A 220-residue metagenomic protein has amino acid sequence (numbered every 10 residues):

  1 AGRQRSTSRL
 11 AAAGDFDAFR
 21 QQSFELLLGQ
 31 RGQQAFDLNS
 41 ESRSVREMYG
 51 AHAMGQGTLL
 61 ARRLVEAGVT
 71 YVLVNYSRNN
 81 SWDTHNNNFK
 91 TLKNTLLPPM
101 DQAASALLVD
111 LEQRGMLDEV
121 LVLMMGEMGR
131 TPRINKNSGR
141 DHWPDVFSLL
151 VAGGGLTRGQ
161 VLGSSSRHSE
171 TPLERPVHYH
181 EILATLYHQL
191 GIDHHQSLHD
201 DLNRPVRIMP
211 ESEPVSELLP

Functional and structural regions predicted by a protein language model:
A1-P220: Ligand-binding pockets and gating/stacking loops
